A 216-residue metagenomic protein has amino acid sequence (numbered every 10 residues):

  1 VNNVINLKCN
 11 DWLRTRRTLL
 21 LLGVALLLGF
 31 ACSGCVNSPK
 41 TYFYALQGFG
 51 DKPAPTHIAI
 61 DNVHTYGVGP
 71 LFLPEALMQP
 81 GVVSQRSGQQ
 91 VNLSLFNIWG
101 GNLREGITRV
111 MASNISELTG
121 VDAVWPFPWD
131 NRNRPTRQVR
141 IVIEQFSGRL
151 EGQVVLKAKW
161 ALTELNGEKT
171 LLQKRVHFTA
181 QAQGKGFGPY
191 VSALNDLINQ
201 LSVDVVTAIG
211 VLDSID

Functional and structural regions predicted by a protein language model:
V1-T15: N-terminal secretory signal peptides that target proteins for export/translocation
T18-L20: N-terminal export leaders
L22-A31: Bacterial N-terminal signal peptides
G34-R104, L212-D216: A structural "domain/chain start" motif
V36-P55, L118-G167, Q183: Surface-exposed short loop/turn segments
T65-L71, V83, Q138-V142, V155-A161 (+1 more regions): Soluble periplasmic/extracytoplasmic beta-strand elements of cell-envelope proteins
Q90-I98, G167-V203: Short secondary-structure boundary motifs at beta->alpha junctions and helix caps
R104, T108, A112, N195-I198 (+2 more regions): Extracytoplasmic/secreted envelope proteins and their assembly/folding machinery, especially bacterial periplasmic
